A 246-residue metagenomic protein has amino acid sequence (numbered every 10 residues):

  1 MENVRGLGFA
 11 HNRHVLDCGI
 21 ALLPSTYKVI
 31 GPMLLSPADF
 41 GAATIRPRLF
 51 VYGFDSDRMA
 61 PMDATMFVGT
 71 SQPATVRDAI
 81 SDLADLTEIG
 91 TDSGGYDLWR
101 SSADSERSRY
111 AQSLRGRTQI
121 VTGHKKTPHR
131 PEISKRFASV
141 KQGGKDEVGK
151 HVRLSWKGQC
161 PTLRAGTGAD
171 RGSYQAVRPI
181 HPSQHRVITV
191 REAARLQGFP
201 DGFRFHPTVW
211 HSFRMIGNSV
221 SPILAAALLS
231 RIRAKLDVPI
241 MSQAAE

Functional and structural regions predicted by a protein language model:
M1-G144, V148: Class I S-adenosyl-L-methionine
D97-E246: C-terminal target-recognition/interaction regions appended to catalytic cores
